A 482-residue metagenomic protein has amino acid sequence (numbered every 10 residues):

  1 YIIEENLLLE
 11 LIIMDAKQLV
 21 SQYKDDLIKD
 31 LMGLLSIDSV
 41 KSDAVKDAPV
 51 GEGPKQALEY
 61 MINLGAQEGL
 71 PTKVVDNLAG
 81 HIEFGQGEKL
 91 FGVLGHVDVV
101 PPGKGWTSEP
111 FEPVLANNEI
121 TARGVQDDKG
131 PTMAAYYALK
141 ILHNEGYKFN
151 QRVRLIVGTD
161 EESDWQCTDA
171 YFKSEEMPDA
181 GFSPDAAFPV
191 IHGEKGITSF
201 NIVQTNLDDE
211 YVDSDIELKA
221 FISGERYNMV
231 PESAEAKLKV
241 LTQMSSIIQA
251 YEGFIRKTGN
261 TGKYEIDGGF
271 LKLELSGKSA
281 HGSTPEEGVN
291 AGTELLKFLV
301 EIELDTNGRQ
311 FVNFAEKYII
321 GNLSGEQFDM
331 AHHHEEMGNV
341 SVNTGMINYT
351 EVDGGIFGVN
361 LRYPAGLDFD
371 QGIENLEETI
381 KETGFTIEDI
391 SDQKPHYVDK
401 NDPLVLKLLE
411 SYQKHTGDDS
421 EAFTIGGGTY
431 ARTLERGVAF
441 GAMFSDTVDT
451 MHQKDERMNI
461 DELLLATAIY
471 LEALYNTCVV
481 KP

Functional and structural regions predicted by a protein language model:
Y1-I13: Short, Lys/Arg-enriched N-terminal segments with co-localized hydrophobic residues within the first ~10-30 amino acids
I12-L94, V99-P102, G358, E462: N-terminal helical capping/dimerization or prosegment-like subdomains of hydrolases acting on amide or phosphate bonds
I62, M133-K140, D169, V203 (+5 more regions): Predominant activation on well-ordered alpha-helical scaffold segments within soluble catalytic domains
L90-V157, E161-S163, E175, K454 (+1 more regions): Active-site metal-coordination/substrate-binding segment of hydrolases, especially metallo-dependent peptidases
N150-G158, L218-A220, N313-F314, D389: Beta-strand segments within the central parallel beta-sheet cores of soluble alpha/beta enzyme folds
E162, D169-A170, S174-P364: Midchain, well-structured core segments that form catalytic/ion-binding scaffolds
S279, S283-G354, R362-E374, E378-K381 (+1 more regions): An extended, acidic, His-containing surface patch that forms the Zn2+-binding/catalytic region of metallohydrolases
